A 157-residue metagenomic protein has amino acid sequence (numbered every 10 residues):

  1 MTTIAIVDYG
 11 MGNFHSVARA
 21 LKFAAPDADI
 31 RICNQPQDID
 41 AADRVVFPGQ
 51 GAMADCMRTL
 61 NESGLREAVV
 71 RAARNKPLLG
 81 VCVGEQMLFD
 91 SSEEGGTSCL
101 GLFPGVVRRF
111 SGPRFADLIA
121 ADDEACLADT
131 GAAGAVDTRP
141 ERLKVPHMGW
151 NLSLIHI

Functional and structural regions predicted by a protein language model:
M1-A5: Extreme N-terminal starter segment of soluble prokaryotic enzymes
V7-Y9: Short hydrophobic segments within beta-strands
A20-A28: Short helix-loop-beta junction
I30-I32, V107: Generic structural signal for residues in well-ordered beta-strands
A42: An anion/phosphate-binding loop that grips the pyrophosphate of nucleotide cofactors and donors
V46-P48: Structural motif
G51-P146: Cysteine-nucleophile active-site neighborhood
I155-I157: Conserved small/polar residues in nucleotide/adenosyl-binding loops
